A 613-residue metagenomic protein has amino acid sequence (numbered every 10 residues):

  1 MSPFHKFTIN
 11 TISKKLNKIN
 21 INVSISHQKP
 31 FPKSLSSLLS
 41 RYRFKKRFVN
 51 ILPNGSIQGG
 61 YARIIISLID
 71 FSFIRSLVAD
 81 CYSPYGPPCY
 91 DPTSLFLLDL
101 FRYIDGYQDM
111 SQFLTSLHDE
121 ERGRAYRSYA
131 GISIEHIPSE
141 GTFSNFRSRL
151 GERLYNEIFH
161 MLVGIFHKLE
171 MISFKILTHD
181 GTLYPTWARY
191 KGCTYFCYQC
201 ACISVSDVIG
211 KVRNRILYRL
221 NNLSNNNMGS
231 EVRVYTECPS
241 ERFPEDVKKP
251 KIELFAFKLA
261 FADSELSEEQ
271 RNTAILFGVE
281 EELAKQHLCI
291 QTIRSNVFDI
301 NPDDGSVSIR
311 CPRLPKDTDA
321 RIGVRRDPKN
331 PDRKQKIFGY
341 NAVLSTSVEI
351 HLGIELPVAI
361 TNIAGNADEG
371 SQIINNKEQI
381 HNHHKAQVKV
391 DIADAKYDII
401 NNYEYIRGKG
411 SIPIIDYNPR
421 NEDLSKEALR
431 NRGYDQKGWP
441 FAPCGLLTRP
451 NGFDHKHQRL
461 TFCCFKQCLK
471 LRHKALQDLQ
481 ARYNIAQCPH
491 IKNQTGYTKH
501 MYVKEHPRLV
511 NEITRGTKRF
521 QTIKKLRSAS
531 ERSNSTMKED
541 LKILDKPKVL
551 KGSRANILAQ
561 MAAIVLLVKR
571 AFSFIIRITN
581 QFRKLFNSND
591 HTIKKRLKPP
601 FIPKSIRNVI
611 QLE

Functional and structural regions predicted by a protein language model:
S2-D105, M110, S116, R122-Y129 (+7 more regions): Dynamic "connector" segments at or just before major functional cores
P92-Y103, A342-T346, N375-Q379, S535: Contiguous, well-ordered alpha-helical segments that form the cores/surfaces of helical PPI scaffolds
F113, L117-H118, H179, E427-F462 (+1 more regions): Short amphipathic alpha-helical "interface-anchor" segments enriched in bulky aromatics
T115, P138-V390, A395-G408, N418 (+1 more regions): Polybasic low-complexity intrinsically disordered regions
R420-S425: Short gly/pro/ser/thr-enriched loop/turn and capping motifs at secondary-structure boundaries
C463-N511, I523-K524, S528: Charge-patterned, long linear interaction tracts outside catalytic cores
F520-S605, V609-E613: Basic, amphipathic alpha-helical segments enriched in Lys/Arg and hydrophobic/aromatic residues
